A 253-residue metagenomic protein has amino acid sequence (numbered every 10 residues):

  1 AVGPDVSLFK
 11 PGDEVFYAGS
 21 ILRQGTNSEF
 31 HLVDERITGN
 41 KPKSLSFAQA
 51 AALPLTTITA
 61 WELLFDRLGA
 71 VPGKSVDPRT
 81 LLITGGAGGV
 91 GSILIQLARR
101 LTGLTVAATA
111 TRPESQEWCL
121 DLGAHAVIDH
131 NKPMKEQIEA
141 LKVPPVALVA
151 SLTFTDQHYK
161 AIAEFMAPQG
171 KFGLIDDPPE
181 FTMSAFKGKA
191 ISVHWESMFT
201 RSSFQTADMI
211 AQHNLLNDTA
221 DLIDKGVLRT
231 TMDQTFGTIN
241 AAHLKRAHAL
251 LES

Functional and structural regions predicted by a protein language model:
A1-S20: A glycine-/small-residue-rich N-terminal strand-loop-strand element that serves as the cofactor-binding glycine loop
L8-P11, D77, P168: Short, flexible surface segments
F16-Y17, L32, L82, G173: Hydrophobic beta-strand signal
L22-E35: A structural motif shared across PLP-dependent enzymes of the aminotransferase-like
A51-K132: Mid-domain Rossmann-like dinucleotide-binding core that forms the NAD(H)/NADP(H) cofactor-binding site
P72-S75, L122, V127-E196: Glycine-rich cofactor phosphate-binding loops and adjacent beta1-alpha1 units of small-molecule cofactor enzyme domains
T206-S253: C-terminal hydrophobic helical "lid"/dimerization subdomain of Rossmann-like NAD(P)H-dependent oxidoreductases
